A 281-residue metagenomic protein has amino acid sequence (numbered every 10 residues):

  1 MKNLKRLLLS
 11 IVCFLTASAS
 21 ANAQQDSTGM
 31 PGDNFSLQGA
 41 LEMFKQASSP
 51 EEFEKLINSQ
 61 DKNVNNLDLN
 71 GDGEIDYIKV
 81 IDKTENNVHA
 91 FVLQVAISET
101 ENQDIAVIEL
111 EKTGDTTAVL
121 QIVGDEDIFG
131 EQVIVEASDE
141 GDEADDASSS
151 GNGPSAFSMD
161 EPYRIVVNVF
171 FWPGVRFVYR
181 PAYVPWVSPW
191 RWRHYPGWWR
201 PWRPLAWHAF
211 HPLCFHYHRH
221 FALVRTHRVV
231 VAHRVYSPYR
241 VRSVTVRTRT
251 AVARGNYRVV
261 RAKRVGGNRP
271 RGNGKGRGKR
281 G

Functional and structural regions predicted by a protein language model:
M1-L8: Bacterial N-terminal signal peptides that target proteins for export
L9-S18: Bacterial N-terminal signal peptides
A19-A23: Boundary at the C-terminal end of the N-terminal hydrophobic targeting segment
Q24-M43: Short N-terminal segments immediately surrounding and downstream of signal-peptide cleavage
G39-S59: Extracellular/luminal recognition modules and glycoprotein regions
N65-Y77, E99: Acidic, glycine-anchored loop motifs typical of Ca2+
D76-I81, A90-Q94, V107-E109, V119-V123: Soluble periplasmic/extracytoplasmic beta-strand elements of cell-envelope proteins
S98-V107, K112-G272, G276: Low-complexity segments
